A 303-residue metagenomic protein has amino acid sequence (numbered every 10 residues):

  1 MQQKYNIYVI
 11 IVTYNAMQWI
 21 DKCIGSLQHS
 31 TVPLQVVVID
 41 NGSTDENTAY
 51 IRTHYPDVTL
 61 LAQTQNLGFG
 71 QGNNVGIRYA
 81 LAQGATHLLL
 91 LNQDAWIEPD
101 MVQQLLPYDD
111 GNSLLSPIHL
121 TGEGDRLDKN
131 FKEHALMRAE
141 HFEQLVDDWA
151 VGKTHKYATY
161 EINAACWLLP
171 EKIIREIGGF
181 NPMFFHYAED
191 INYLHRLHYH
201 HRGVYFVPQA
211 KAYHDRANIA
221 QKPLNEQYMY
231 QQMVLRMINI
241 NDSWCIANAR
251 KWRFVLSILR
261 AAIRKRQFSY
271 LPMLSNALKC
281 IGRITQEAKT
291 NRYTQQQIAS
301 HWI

Functional and structural regions predicted by a protein language model:
G25-L34: Short, acidic, metal-binding catalytic loop of nucleotide-sugar glycosyltransferases
S26, D40-T48, Q65, A95: A conserved acidic beta->alpha catalytic loop
Q63-Q83: Glycine-rich, basic loop-to-helix element that forms the pyrophosphate-binding segment of sugar-nucleotide handling
A85-W96: Short beta-strand-to-loop acidic/aromatic patch adjacent to the donor-nucleotide binding site
E98-N130: Conserved donor NDP-sugar-binding/catalytic core segment of glycosyltransferases
A135-T159: Short, flexible, basic/aromatic active-site loop/helix in glycosyltransferases
Y160-G178, M183-K211: A short, conserved alpha-helix in the catalytic core of glycosyltransferases
E226-M233, S243-I303: Non-catalytic, C-terminal membrane-associated alpha-helical segments of glycosyltransferases
